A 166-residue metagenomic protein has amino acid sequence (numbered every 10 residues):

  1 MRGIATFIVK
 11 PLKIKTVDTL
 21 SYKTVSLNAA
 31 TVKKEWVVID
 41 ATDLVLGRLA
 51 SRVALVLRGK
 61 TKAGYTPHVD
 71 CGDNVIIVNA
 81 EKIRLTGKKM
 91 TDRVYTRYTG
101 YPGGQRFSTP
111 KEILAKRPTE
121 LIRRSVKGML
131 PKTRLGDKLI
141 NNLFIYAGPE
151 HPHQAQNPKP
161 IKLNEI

Functional and structural regions predicted by a protein language model:
A5-R124, R134, N157-I166: Ribosome large-subunit tunnel/peptidyl-transferase-proximal elements
I122-R123, K127, I140: Hydrophobic, well-ordered secondary-structure segments
G136-Y146: C-terminal structural segments of small proteins and small subunits
G148-P152: Short acidic/polar capping segments at secondary-structure boundaries
